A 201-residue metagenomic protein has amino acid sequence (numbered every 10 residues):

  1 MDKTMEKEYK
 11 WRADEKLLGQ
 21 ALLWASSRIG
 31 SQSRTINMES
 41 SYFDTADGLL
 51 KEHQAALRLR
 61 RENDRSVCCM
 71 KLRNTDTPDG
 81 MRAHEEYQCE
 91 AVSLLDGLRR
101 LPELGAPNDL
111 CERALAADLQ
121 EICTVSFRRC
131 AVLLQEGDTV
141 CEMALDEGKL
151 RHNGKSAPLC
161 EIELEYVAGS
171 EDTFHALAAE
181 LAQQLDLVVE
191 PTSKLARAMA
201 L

Functional and structural regions predicted by a protein language model:
M1-L201: Phosphate-end processing signature that detects enzymes handling 5′-triphosphorylated RNA and polyphosphate
